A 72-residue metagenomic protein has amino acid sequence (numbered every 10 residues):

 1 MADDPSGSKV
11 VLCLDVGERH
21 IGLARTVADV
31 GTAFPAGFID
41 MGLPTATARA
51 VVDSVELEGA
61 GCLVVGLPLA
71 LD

Functional and structural regions predicted by a protein language model:
M1-L12, T47-L57: Short amphipathic alpha-helices and their capping/turn segments at secondary-structure boundaries
A2-G31: Gly/Thr-rich phosphate-binding beta-strand-loop-beta motif of the actin/hexokinase/Hsp70
G22-R25, L57-G61: Short hydrophobic/aromatic-rich motifs at helix boundaries and adjacent loops
T26-A28, P44, P68-A70: Short, ordered loop/turn segments at secondary-structure junctions
P35-A60, D72: N-terminal phosphate-binding loop and adjacent alpha-helix
G61-L69: Acidic beta-strand-to-loop metal/phosphate-binding motif
